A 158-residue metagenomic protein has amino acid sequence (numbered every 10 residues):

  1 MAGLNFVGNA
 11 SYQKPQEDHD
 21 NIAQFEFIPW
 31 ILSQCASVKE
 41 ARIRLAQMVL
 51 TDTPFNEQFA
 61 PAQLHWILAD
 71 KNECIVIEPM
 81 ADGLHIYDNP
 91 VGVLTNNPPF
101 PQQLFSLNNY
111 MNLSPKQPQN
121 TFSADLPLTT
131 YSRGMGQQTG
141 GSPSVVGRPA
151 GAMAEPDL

Functional and structural regions predicted by a protein language model:
M1, F27-W30, A36-K39, I43-Q47: The feature marks the mature, well-folded catalytic cores of soluble enzymes
A2, F6-S33, A69-L158: C-terminal, well-structured catalytic/ligand-binding subdomain of enzymes
V38, R42-E78: Aromatic- and glycine-enriched pocket-lining scaffold segments that form the walls of small-molecule binding clefts
